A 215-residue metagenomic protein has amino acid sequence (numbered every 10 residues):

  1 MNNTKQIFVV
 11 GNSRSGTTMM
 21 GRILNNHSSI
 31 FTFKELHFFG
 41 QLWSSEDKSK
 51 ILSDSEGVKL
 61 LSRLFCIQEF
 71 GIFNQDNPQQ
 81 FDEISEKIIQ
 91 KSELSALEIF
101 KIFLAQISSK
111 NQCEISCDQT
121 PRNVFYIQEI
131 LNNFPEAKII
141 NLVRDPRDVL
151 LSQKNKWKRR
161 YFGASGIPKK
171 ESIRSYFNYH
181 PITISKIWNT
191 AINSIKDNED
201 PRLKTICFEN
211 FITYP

Functional and structural regions predicted by a protein language model:
N3-Q6: Pre-Walker A (Motif I) flank of P-loop NTPase domains
V9: Hydrophobic anchor at the beta1->P-loop junction of P-loop NTPases
N12: P-loop (Walker A) phosphate-binding loop of NTP-binding proteins
S15: ATP-binding Walker
T18-I30: A conserved segment at the C-terminal end of the G1
R22, Q128, N193: Active-site phosphate/pyrophosphate- and oxyanion-stabilizing loops and adjacent acidic/basic residues in soluble
T32-D118, R160-N178: PAPS-dependent sulfation machinery
E93-K110, V124-F125, N133, A137 (+1 more regions): PAPS-dependent sulfotransferase catalytic domain
